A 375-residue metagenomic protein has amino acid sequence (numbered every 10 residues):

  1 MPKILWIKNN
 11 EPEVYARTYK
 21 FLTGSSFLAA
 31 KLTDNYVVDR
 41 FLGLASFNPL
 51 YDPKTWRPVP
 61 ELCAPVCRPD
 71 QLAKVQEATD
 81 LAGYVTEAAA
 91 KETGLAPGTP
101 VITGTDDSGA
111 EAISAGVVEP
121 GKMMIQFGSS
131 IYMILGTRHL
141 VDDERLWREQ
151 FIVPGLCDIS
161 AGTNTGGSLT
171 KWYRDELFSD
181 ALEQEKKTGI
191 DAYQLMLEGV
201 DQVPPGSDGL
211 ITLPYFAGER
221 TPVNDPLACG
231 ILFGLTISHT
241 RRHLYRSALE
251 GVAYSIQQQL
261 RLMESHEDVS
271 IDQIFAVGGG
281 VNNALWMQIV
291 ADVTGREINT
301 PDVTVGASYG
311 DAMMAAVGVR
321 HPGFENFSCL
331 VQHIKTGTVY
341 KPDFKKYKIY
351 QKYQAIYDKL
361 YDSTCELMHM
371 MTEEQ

Functional and structural regions predicted by a protein language model:
M1-D106, T170, P214-A217, Y245 (+1 more regions): Gly/Ser/Thr-rich active-site cleft segment
L5-K8, A29, S114, R174 (+2 more regions): Short, well-ordered alpha-helical packing segments
P12-A16, N35, L135-L146, Q150-Q375: Glycine/Thr-rich phosphate-binding loops that ligate phosphate moieties of nucleotide and other phosphorylated ligands
Y19-F21, M124, G162: A residue-level structural signature of the nucleotidyltransferase/glycosyltransferase Rossmann-like core
L50-P154, N164-T165, K187-E198, M263 (+3 more regions): ATP-dependent carbohydrate kinase catalytic cores
